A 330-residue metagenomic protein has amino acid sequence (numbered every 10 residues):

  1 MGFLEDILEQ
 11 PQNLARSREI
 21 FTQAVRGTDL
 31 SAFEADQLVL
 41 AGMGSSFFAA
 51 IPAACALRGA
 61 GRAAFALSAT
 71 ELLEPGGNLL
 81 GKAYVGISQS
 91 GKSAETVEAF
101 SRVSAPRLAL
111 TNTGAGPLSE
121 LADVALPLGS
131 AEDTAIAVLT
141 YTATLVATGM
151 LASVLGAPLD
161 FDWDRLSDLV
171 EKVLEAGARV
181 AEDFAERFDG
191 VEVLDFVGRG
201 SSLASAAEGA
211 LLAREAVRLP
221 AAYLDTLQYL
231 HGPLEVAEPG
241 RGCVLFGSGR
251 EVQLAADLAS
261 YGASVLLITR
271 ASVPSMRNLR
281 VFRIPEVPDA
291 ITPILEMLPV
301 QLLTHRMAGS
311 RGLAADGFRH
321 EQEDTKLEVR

Functional and structural regions predicted by a protein language model:
E5, E9-Q12, E19, I51 (+3 more regions): A broad, structural surface signal
E5-P11, A15-D36, V124-P127, A131-V244 (+1 more regions): Active-site phosphate/pyrophosphate-binding segments
F33-D168, L234, P239-E286, L303: Glycine-rich phosphate-binding loops that contact phosphosugars or nucleotide phosphates
S46-A49, S202-S205, L295: Generic hydrophobic secondary-structure packing signal
R283-R330: Peripheral docking tails and interdomain loops at the edges of cofactor- or intermediate-handling domains
